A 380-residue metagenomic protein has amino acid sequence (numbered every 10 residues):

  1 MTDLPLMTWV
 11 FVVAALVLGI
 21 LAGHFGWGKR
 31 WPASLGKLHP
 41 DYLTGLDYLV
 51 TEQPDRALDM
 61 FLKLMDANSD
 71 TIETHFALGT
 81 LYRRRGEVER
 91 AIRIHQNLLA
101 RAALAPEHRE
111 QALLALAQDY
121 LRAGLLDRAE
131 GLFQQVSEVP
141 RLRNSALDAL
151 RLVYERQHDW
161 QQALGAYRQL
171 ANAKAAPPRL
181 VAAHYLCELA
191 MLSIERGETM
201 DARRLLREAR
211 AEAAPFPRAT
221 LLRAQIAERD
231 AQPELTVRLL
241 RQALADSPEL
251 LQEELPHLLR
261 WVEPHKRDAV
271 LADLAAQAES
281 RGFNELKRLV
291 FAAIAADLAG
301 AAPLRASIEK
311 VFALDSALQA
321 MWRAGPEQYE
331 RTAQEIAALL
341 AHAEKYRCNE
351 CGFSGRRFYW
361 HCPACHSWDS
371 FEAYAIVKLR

Functional and structural regions predicted by a protein language model:
M1-G36, G131, Q135, V139-D148 (+4 more regions): Long, contiguous interaction/recruitment modules in multidomain scaffold/adaptor proteins
G36-D70, A77, R83-E87, R93 (+3 more regions): Alpha-helical segment of the N-proximal tetratricopeptide repeat
H39, E73, E107-Q111, S145 (+5 more regions): Start-of-helix register in tetratricopeptide repeats
T44, L78, L116, L150 (+6 more regions): Structural register within alpha-helical repeat arrays
Y48, Y82, Y120, Y154 (+4 more regions): Residue at a conserved register position within TPR or TPR-like alpha-solenoid repeats
S69, A103, E107, R141 (+5 more regions): Short coil turns that delineate tetratricopeptide repeat
I92-L98, L126-Q135, Q162-N172, E198-R210 (+5 more regions): Alpha-helical repeat scaffolds
